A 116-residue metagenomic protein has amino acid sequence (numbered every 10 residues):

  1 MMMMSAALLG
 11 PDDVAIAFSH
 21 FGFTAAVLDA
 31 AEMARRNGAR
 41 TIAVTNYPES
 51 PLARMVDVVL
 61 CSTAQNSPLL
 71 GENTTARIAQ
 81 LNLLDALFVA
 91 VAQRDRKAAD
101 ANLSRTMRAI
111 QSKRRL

Functional and structural regions predicted by a protein language model:
M1-N82, A86-R96: Glycine-rich phosphate-binding loops that contact phosphosugars or nucleotide phosphates
P51, Q93-L116: Internal, active-site/partner-interface "lid" segment
